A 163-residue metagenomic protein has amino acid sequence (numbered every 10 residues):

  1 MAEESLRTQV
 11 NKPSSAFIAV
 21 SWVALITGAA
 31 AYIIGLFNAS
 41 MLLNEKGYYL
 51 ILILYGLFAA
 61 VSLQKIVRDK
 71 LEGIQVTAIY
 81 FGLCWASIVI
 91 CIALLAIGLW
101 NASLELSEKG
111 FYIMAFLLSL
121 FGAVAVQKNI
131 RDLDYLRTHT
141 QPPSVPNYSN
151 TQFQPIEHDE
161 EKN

Functional and structural regions predicted by a protein language model:
E3-S14, G73: Cytosolic juxtamembrane amphipathic/interface segments immediately preceding and feeding into a transmembrane helix
S14-F17, F37-F58, Y80, K109-F111: Transmembrane alpha-helix entry/boundary detector in multi-pass membrane proteins
F17-I26, Y80-V89: Select subsegments of transmembrane alpha-helices in polytopic membrane proteins, especially boundary-proximal
T27-A39, L94-I97: Membrane-embedded alpha-helical segments in integral membrane proteins
V61-V76: Membrane-helix boundary/interface segments in integral membrane proteins
L95-G110: Membrane-helix boundary connector in multi-pass membrane proteins
S119-Y135: Membrane-water interface at the C-terminal end of transmembrane alpha helices
Y135-Q154: Short, highly charged, low-complexity non-transmembrane loops/tails of multi-pass membrane proteins
